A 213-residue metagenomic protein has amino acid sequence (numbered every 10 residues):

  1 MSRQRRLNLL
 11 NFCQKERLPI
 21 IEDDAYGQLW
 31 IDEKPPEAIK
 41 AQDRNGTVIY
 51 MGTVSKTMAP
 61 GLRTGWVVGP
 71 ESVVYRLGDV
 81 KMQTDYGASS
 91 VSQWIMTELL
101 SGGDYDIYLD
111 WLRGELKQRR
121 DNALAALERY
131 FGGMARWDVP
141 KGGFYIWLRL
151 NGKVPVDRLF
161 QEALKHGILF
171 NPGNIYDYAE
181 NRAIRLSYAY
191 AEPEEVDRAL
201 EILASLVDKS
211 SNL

Functional and structural regions predicted by a protein language model:
M1-L213: PLP-dependent class I/II
